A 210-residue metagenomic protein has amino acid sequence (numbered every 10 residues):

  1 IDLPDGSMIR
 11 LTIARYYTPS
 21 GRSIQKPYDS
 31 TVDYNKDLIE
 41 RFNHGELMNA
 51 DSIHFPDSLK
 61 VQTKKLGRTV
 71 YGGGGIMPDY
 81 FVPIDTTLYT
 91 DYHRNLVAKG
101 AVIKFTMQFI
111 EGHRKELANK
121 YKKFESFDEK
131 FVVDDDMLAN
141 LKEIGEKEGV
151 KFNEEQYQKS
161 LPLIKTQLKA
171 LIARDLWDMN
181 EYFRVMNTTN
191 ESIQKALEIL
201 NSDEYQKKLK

Functional and structural regions predicted by a protein language model:
I1-D33: Conserved phosphate-handling catalytic cores of large alpha/beta enzymes
S23-I24, Y28-K210: Conserved functional hotspot residues or short segments at active or partner-binding sites across diverse domains
